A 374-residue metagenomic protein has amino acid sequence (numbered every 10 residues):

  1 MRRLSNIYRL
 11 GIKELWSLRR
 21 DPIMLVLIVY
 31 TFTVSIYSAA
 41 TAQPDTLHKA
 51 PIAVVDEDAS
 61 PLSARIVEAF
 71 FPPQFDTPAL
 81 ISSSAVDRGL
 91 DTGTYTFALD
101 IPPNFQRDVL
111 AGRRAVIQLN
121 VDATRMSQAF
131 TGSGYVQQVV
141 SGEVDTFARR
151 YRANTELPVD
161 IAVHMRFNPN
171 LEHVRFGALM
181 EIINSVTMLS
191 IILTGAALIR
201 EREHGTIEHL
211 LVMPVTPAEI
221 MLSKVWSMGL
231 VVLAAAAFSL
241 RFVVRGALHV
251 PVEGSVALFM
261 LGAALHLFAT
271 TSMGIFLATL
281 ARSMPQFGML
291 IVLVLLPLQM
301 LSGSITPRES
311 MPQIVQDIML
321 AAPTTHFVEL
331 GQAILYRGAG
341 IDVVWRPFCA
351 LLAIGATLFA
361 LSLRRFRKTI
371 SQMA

Functional and structural regions predicted by a protein language model:
M1-G11, D76, I314-T325, A374: Short, membrane-interfacial amphipathic segments enriched in basic
M1-R175, V343, K368: Extracytoplasmic/periplasmic domains immediately adjacent to an N-terminal transmembrane anchor in multi-pass membrane
R2, A197-I199, F276, L335 (+1 more regions): Junction motif at the cytosolic side of a transmembrane helix
V29, T33-Y37, P217-I291, L296-Q299 (+3 more regions): Alpha-helical transmembrane segments and their short interhelical loops
A40, A196, R200, M213 (+8 more regions): Transmembrane helix-loop junction
S84, F167-L171, P251, S302-L358 (+1 more regions): Membrane-interfacial helix-loop-helix junctions in multi-pass membrane proteins
V174, A178-G195: Long, hydrophobic alpha-helical segments
I191-M213, V225: Transmembrane helix boundary and interhelical loop/hinge segments in multi-pass membrane proteins
